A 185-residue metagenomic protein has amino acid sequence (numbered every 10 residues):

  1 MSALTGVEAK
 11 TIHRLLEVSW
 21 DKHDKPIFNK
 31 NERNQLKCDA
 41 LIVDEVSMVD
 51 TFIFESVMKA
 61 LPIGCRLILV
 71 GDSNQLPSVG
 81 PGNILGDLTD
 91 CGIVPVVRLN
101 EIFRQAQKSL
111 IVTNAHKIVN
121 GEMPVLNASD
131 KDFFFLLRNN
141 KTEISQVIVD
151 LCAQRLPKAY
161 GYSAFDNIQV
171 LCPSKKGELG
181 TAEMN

Functional and structural regions predicted by a protein language model:
M1-D39: Inter-Walker segment of RecA-like/P-loop motor cores
T5-E8, I63, G92: Short, structured coil segments at secondary-structure junctions
L16, V49-D50, L76-P77: Catalytic P-loop NTPase motifs of RecA-like helicase/translocase cores
H23-D39, V49-D50, M58-C65, F165: Short basic/glycine-enriched coil/helix segment immediately N-terminal to the Walker B
L41-V43: Walker B beta-strand of ABC/ABC-like P-loop ATPase nucleotide-binding domains, specifically the conserved hydrophobic
E45, G71: Walker B catalytic acidic pair
S73-N185: Conserved helicase motor core of P-loop NTPases
